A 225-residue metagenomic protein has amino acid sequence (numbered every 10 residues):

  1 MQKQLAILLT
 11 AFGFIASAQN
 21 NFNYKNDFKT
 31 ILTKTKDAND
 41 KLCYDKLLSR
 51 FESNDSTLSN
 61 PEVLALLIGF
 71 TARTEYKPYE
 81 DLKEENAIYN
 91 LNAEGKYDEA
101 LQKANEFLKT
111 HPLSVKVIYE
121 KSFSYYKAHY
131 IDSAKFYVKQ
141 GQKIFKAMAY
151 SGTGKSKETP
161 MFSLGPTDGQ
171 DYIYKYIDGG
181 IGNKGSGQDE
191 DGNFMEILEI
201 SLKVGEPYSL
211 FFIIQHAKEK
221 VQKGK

Functional and structural regions predicted by a protein language model:
M1-Y24: Bacterial Sec-dependent N-terminal signal peptides
N20-E94, T159-K225: N-terminal alpha-helical interaction modules that lie
K103-A104, Y137: Alpha-helical solenoid repeat scaffolds, predominantly canonical TPR units
E106-K109, K143: Conserved structural position within tetratricopeptide repeats
V115-K116, K143-S156: Boundary/linker segments of alpha-helical solenoid repeat arrays
Y126-A149: TPR/TPR-like (Sel1-like) alpha-helical repeat modules
